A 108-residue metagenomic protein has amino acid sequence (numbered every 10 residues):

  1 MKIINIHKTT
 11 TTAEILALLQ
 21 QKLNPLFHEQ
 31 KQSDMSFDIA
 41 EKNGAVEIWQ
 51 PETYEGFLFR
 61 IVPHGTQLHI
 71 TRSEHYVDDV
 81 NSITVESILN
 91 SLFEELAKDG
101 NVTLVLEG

Functional and structural regions predicted by a protein language model:
M1-E47: Negatively charged, low-complexity tracts enriched in Asp/Glu with abundant Ser/Thr
N5, S36-D38, R60-V62, Q67-T71 (+1 more regions): Ser/Thr- (and often Asn-) enriched beta-sheet segments in non-cytosolic proteins
T11, G44-G56, R60-P63: Polar/charged, Gly/Pro-rich intrinsically disordered segments
K22-L26, T66-I70, I88-L92: Short, low-complexity, polar/charged sequence segments that are solvent-exposed and flexible
L26, S36, G56-L58, L92: Intrinsic disorder/low-structure terminal segments
L26-Q32, T53-Y54, A97-N101: Short secondary-structure junctions
E55-I83: Intrinsically disordered, low-complexity regulatory segments enriched in Ser/Thr/Pro and charged residues
D78-G108: A conserved amphipathic terminal alpha-helix motif
